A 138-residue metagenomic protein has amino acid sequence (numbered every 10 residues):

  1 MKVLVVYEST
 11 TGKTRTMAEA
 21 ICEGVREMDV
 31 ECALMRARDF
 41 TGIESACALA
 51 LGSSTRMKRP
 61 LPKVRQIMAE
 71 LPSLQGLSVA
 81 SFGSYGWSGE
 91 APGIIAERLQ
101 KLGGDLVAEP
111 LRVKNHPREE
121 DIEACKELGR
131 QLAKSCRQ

Functional and structural regions predicted by a protein language model:
K2-L4, K13-T16, A20-M35, S45-Q138: FMN-binding flavodoxin-like domain, especially the glycine-rich phosphate-binding loop
D39: Conserved active-site segments centered on acidic
